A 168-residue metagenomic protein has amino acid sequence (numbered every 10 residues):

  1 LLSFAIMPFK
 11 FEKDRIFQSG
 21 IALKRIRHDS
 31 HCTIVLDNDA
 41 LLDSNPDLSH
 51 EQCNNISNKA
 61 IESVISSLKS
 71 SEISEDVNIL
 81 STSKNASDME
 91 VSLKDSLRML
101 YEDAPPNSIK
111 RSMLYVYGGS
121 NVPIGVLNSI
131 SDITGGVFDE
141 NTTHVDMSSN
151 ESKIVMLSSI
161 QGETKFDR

Functional and structural regions predicted by a protein language model:
L1-R168: Tubulin/FtsZ superfamily GTPase core signature
